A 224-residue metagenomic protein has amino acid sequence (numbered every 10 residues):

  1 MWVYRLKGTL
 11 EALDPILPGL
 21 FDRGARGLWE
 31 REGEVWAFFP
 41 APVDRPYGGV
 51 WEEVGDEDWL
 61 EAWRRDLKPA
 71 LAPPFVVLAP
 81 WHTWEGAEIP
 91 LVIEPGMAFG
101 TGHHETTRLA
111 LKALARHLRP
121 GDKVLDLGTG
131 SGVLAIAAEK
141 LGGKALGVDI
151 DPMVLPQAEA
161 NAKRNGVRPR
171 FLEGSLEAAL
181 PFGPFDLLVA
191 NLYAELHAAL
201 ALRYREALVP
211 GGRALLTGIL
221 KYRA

Functional and structural regions predicted by a protein language model:
M1-E85: N-terminal auxiliary segments of SAM/dcSAM-dependent transferases
Y47, P73, A87, G143 (+1 more regions): A short helix-to-beta-strand connector/capping loop
D58-P120: SAM-dependent Rossmann-like transferase core, predominantly class I methyltransferases with a strong bias toward
M97, T101-P184: Conserved SAM/SAH cofactor-binding pocket of Class I
L155-P156, H197, A224: Short alpha-helix immediately C-terminal to the canonical SAM-binding loop
L188-V189: Hydrophobic beta-strand segment of the Class I
A198-R213: A short glycine-rich, Lys/Arg-flanked "PGG" loop and its adjoining helix->strand segment in the class I
T217-K221: Short strand-turn motif at the edge of the Rossmann-like AdoMet-binding core
